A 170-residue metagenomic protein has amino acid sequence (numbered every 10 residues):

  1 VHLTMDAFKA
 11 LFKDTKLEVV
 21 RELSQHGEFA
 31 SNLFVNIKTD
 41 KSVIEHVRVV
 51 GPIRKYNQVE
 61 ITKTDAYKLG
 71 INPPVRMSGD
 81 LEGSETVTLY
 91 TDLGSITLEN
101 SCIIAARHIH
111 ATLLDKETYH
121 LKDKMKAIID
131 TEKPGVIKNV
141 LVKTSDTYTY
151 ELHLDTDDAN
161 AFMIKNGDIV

Functional and structural regions predicted by a protein language model:
V1-D40, E45-D92, T97-D130, K138-I169: Short beta-strand-centered segments at strand-helix junctions
P134: Active-site phosphate/oxyanion-binding loops
